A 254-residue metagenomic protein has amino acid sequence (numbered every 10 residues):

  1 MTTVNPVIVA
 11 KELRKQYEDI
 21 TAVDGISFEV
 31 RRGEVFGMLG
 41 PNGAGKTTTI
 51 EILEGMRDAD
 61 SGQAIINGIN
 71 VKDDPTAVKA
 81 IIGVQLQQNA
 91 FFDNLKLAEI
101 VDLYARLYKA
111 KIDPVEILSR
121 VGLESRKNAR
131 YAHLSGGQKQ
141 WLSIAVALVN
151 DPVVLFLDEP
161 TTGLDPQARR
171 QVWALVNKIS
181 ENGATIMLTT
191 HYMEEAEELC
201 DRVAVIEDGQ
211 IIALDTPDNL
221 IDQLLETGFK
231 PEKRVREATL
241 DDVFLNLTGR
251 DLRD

Functional and structural regions predicted by a protein language model:
G62-D73, A77-V78: Conserved ABC transporter NBD signature motif
D102, R106, K111-R126: Conserved ABC ATPase "signature" region
R130-L134: Conserved ABC ATPase signature
D151: Conserved catalytic motifs of ABC-family nucleotide-binding domains
L155-E159: Catalytic Walker B motif of ABC-type/P-loop ATPase nucleotide-binding domains
L214-D215: ABC ATPase "signature
